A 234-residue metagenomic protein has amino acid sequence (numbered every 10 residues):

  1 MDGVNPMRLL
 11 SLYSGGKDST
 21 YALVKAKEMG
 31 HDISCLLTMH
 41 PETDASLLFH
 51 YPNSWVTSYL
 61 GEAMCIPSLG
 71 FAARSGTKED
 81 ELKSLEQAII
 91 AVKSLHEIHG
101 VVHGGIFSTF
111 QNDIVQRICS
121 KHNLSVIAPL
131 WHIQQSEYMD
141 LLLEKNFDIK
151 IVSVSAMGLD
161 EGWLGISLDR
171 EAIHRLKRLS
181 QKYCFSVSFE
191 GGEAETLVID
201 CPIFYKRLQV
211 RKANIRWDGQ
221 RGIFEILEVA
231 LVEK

Functional and structural regions predicted by a protein language model:
D2-K234: Nucleotide-activated chemistry modules centered on ATP-dependent adenylation/adenylyltransferase
